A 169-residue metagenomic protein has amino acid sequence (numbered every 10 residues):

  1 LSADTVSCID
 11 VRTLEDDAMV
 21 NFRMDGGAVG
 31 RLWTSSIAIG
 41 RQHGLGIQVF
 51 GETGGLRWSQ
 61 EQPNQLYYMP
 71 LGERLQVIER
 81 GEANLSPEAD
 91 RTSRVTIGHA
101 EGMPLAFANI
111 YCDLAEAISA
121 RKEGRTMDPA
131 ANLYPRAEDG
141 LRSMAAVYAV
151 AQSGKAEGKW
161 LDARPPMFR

Functional and structural regions predicted by a protein language model:
L1-V29, W33-Q42, E138: Rossmann-like dinucleotide-binding domain that binds NAD(P)(H)
S2-T5, M19-G26, Q48, T53-Y134 (+1 more regions): C-terminal glycine/acidic-rich active-site capping loop/insertion
W33, S59-Q60, A163-R164: Short linear motifs in exposed loops
L114, G140, E157: Hydrophobic, well-ordered secondary-structure elements that form the walls of internal hydrophobic environments
L133-L141: Short, well-structured alpha-helical segments that form the helix of a local strand-helix-strand
L141-G154: C-terminal hydrophobic helical "lid"/dimerization subdomain of Rossmann-like NAD(P)H-dependent oxidoreductases
Q152-R169: C-terminal capping/lid region of NAD(P)-dependent oxidoreductase domains
